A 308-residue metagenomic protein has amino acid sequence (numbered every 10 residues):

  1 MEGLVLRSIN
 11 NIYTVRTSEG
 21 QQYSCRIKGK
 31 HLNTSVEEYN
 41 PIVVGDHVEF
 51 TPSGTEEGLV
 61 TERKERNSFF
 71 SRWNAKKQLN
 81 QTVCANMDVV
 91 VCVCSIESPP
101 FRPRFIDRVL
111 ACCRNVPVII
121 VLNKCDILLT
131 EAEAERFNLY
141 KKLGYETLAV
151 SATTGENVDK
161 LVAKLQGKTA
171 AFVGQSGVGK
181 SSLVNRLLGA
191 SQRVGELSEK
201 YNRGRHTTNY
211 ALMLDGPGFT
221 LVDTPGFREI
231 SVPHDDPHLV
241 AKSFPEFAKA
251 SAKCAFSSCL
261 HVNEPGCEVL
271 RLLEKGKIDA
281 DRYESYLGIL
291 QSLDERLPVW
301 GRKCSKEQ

Functional and structural regions predicted by a protein language model:
M1-N10: Structural detector for short beta-strands of small beta-barrel domains
N11, E37-G54, K64-V83, V89-V90 (+4 more regions): Helix-rich effector regions associated with P-loop NTPase G domains
Y13-T17, C25, F50, V60: SH3/SH3-like beta-barrel fold
Q22-N40: Beta-strand/loop nucleic-acid-binding surfaces
T55-R63, P100-F101: Short, Lys/Arg- and Gly-enriched loop/turn segments at beta-strand edges
N86-V89, V93-L143: Phosphate-binding glycine-rich loops and their immediate beta-loop-alpha structural context
D126-V178: Canonical P-loop GTPase G-domain recognition
